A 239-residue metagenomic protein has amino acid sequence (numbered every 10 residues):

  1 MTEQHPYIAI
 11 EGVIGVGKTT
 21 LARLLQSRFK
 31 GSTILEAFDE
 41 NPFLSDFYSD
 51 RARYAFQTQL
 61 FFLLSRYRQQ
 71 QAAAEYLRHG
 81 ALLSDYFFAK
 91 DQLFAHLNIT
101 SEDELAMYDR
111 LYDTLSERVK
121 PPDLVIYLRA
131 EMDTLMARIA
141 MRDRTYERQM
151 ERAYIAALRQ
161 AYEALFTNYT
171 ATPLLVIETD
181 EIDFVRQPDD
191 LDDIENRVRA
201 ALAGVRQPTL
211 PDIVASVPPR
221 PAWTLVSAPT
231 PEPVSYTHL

Functional and structural regions predicted by a protein language model:
V13: P-loop (Walker A) phosphate-binding loop of NTP-binding proteins
K18: Conserved lysine of the Walker
S27-L64: Conserved substrate/cofactor phosphate-moiety recognition/catalytic segment in nucleotide-dependent phosphotransferases
T58-K120: Glycine-rich phosphate-binding loop used to anchor ATP phosphates in small-molecule kinases, encompassing both
Q92-E163: A glycine- and Lys/Arg-enriched "phosphate-lid" helix/loop adjacent to the NTP-binding pocket of small-molecule kinases
A140-Q149, Y154-E232: NTP-dependent small-molecule kinase module
T237-L239: Conserved small/polar residues in nucleotide/adenosyl-binding loops
